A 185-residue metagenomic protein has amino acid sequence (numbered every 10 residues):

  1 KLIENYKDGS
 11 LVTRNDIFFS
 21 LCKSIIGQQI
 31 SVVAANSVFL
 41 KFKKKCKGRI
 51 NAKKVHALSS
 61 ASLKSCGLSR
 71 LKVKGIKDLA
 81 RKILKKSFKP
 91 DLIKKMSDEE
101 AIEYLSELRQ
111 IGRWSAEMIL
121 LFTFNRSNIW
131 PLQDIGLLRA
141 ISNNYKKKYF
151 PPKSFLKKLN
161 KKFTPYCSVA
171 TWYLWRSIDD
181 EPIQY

Functional and structural regions predicted by a protein language model:
K1-M96, K158-Y185: N-terminal polyanion-binding entry modules of DNA glycosylases/AP lyases and select other DNA-binding proteins
C22-K23, G27, S60-K64, I102 (+5 more regions): Amphipathic alpha-helical segments within well-ordered protein domains
K86-K89, E103-Y104, A140, N144 (+1 more regions): Long, compositionally biased
S97-S142: Catalytic DNA-binding helix-loop module of base-excision-repair DNA glycosylases/AP lyases
F124, Y145-K146, I178: Hydrophobic/aromatic-lined pockets within catalytic cores
D134-Y149, S154-K161: C-terminal end-helix/capping segment
